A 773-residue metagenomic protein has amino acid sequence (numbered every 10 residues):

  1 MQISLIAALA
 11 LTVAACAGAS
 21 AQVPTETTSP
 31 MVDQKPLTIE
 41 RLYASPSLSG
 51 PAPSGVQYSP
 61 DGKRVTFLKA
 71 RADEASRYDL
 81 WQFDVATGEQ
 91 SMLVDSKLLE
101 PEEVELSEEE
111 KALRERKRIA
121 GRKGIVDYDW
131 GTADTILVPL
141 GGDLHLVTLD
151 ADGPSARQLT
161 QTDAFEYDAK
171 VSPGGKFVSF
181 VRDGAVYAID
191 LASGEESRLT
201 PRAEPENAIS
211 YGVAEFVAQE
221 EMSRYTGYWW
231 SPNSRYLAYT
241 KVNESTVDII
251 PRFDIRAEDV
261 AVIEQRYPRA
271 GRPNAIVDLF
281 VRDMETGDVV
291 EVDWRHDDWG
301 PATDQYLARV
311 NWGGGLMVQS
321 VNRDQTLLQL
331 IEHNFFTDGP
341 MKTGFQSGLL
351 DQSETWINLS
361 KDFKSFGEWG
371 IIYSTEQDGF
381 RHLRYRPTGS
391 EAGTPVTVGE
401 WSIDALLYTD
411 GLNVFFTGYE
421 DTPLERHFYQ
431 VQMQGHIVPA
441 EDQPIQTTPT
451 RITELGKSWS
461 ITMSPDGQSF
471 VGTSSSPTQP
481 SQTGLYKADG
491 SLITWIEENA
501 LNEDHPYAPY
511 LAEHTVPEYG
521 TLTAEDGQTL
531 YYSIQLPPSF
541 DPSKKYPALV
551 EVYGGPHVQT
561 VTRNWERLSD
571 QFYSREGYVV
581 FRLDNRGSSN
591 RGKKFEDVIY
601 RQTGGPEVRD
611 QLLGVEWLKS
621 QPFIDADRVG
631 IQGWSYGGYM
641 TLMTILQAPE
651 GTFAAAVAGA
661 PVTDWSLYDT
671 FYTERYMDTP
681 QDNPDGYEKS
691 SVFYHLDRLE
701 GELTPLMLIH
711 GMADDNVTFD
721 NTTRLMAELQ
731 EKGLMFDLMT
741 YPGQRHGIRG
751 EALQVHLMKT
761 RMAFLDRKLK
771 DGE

Functional and structural regions predicted by a protein language model:
M1-I6: Bacterial N-terminal signal peptides that target proteins for export
A7-M463, Q468-S469, Q479, Y486: Beta-propeller folds
G55, D248-I250, W294, L307-A308 (+3 more regions): Serine-hydrolase catalytic core recognition
